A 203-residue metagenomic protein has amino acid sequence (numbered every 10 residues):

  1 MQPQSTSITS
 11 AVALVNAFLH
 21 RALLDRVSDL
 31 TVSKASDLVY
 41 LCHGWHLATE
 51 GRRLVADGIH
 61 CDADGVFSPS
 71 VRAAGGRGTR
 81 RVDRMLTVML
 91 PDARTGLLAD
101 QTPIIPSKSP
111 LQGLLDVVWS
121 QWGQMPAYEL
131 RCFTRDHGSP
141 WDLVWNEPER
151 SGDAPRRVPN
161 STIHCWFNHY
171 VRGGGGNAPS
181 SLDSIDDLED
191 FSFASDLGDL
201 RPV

Functional and structural regions predicted by a protein language model:
M1-V203: Domain-edge interaction signal
